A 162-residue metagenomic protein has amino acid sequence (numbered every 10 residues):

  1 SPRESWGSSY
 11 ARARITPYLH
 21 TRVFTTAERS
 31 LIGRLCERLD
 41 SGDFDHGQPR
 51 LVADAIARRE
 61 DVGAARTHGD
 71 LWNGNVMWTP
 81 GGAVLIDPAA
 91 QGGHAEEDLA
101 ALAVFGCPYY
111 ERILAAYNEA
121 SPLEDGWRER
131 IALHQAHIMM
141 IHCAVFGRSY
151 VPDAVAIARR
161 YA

Functional and structural regions predicted by a protein language model:
S1-G7, H134-H137, I141: Conserved ATP-binding subdomain of kinase catalytic cores across diverse folds
S1-T67: An alpha-helical support segment within catalytic cores of ATP-dependent transferases
P2, W6-S8, E60-R66, N73-E129 (+3 more regions): Active-site Asp-x-Gly
I15-T21, L102, A136-M139, C143: Buried hydrophobic packing segments
L35, R130, H134: Short acidic/histidine-centered micro-motifs embedded in hydrophobic/aromatic stretches that mark compact functional
